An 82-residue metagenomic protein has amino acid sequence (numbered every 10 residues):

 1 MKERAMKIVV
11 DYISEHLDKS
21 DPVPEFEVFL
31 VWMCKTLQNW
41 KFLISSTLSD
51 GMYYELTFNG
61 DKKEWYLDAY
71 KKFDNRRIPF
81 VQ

Functional and structural regions predicted by a protein language model:
M1-F26: Short, non-transmembrane alpha-helical segments in secretory-pathway proteins
R4, W32, R76-R77: Arginine residue identity/basic-tract feature
D11, E25-V28, K41, P79: Intrinsic disorder/low-structure terminal segments
E27-E64: Amphipathic, interaction-prone secondary-structure segments
K62-Q82: A short, surface-exposed interaction/processing loop segment used at functional sites
